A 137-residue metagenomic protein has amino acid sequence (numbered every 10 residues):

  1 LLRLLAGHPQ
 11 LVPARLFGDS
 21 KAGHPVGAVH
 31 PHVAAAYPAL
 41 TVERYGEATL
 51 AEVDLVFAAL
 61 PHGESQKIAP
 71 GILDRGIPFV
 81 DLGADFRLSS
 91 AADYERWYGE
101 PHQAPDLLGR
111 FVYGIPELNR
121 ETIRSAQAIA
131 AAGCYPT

Functional and structural regions predicted by a protein language model:
L1-T137: N-terminal Rossmann-like NAD(P) cofactor-binding subdomain of oxidoreductases, focused on the glycine-rich
